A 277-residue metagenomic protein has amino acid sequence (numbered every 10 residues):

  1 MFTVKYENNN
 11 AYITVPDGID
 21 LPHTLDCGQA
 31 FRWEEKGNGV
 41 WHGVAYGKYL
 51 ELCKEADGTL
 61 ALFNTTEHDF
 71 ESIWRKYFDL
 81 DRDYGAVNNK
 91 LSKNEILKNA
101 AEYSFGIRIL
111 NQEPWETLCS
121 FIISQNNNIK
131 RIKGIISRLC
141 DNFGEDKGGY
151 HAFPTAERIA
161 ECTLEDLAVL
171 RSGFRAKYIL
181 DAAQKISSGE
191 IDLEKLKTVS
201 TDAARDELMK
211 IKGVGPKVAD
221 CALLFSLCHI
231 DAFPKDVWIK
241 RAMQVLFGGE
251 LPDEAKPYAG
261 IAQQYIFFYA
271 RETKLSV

Functional and structural regions predicted by a protein language model:
M1-V277: HhH-family (HhH-GPD) DNA N-glycosylase catalytic core used in base-excision repair
